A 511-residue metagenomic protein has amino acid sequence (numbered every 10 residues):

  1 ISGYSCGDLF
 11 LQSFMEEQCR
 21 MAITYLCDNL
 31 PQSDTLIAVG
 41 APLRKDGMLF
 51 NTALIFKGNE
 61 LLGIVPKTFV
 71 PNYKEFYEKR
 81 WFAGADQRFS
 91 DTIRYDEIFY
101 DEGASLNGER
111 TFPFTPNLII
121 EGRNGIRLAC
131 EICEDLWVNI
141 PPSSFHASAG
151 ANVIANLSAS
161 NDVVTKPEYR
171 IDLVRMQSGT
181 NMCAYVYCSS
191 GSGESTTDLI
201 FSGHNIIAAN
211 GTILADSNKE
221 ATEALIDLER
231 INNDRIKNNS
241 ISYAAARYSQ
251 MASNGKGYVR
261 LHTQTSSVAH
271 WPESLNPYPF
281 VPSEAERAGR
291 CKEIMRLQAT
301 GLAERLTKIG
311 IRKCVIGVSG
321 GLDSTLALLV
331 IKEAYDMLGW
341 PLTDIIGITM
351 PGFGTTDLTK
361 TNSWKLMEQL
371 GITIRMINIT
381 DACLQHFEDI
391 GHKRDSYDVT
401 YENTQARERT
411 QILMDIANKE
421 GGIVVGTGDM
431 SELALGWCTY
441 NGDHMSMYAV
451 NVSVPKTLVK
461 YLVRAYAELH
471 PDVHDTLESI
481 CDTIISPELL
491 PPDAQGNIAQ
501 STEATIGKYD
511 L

Functional and structural regions predicted by a protein language model:
I1-G317, E333-L342: Enzyme catalytic cores with a strong preference for nitrogen-chemistry domains
F10, N124, M182-C183, S195 (+4 more regions): ATP/NTP-dependent adenylation/nucleotidyl-transfer catalytic domains that generate, transfer, or process NMP-activated
